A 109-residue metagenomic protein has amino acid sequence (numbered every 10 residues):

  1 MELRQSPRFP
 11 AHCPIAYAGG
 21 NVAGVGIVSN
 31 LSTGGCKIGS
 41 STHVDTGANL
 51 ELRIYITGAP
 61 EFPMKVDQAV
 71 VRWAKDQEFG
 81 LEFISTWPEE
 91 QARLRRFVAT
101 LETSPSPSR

Functional and structural regions predicted by a protein language model:
M1-R109: Structured alpha-helical
